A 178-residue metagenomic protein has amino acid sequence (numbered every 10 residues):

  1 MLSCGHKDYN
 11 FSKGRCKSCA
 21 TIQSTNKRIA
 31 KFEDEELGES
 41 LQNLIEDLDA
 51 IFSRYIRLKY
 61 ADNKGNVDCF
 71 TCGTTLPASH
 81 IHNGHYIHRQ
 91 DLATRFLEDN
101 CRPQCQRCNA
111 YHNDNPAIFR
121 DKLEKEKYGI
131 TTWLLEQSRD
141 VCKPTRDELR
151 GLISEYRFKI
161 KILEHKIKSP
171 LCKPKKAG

Functional and structural regions predicted by a protein language model:
M1-Y55, Y60, S138-G178: A boundary/linker detector
S3, R15, D68, H82 (+1 more regions): The −1 position to Zn-ligating cysteines in a subset of zinc-ribbon hairpins
F11-R15, N26-I29, S79-G84, N113-I118: Short Cys/His-rich "knuckle" micro-motifs
S18, F32-D34, H85-D91, R120-Y128: Short cysteine/histidine-rich metal-coordination sites, predominantly Zn2+-binding motifs
A20-S24, G73-P77, C101-Y128: Short Cys/His-centered divalent metal-binding micro-motifs
L41, E98-H112, Y128-Y156: Short Fe-S-cluster ligation motifs
A50, R54-P77: Betabetaalpha-Me/HNH-type nuclease active-site subdomain
D68-C101: Histidine-centered nuclease catalytic patch
